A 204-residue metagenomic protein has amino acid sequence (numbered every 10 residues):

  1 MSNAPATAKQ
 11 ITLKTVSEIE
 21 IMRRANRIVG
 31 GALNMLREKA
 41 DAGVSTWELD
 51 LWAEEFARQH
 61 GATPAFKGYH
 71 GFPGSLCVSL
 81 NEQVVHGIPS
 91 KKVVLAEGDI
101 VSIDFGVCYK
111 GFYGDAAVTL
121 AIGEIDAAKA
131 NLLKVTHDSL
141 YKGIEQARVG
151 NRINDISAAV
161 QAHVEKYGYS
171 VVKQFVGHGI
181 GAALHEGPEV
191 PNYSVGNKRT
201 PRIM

Functional and structural regions predicted by a protein language model:
M1-M204: Active-site neighborhoods and metal-handling regions in enzymes and metal-associated proteins
